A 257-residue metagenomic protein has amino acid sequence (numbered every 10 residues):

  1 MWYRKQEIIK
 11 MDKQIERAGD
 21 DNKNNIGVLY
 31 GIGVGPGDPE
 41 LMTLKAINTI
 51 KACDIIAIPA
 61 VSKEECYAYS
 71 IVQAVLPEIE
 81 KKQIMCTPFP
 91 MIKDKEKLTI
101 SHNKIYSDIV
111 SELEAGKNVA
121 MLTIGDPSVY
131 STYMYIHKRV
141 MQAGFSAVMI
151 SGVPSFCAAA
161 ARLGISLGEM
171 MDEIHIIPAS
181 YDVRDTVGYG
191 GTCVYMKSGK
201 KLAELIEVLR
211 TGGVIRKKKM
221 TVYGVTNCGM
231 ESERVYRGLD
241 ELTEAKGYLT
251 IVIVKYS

Functional and structural regions predicted by a protein language model:
W2-R4, M11-P39, L44-F145, Y236 (+3 more regions): Class I S-adenosyl-L-methionine
L29, G188-S257: A contiguous loop/helix-start segment that scaffolds small-molecule binding in enzyme catalytic cores
I58, M85-P88, M149, E169 (+4 more regions): Structural signal for conserved beta-strand scaffold positions within catalytic alpha/beta enzyme cores
K63-E65, I92, P154-C157, M230-E231: Short gly/pro/ser/thr-enriched loop/turn and capping motifs at secondary-structure boundaries
F89-K95, D182-R184, M230-S232: A short acidic, often aromatic-flanked loop/helix-cap motif at beta-alpha or helix-coil junctions that lines enzyme
E96-T99, T132-Y133, A160-R162, T186-G188 (+2 more regions): Short, well-ordered secondary-structure micro-motifs
L122-I124, I150, M196: Structural motif
S128-Y189, T243: Class I SAM-dependent methyltransferase SAM-binding "motif I" and its flanking Rossmann-like core
